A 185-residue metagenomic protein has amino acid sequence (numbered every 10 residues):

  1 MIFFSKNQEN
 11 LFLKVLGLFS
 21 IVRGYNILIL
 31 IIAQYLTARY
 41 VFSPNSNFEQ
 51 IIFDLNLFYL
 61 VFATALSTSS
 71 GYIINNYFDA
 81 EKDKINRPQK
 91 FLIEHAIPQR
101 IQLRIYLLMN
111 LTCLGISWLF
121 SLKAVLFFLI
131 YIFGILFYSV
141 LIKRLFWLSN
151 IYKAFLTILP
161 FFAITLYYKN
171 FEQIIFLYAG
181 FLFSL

Functional and structural regions predicted by a protein language model:
M1-L185: Multi-pass alpha-helical membrane architecture of UbiA-family and related isoprenoid/lipid prenyltransferases
